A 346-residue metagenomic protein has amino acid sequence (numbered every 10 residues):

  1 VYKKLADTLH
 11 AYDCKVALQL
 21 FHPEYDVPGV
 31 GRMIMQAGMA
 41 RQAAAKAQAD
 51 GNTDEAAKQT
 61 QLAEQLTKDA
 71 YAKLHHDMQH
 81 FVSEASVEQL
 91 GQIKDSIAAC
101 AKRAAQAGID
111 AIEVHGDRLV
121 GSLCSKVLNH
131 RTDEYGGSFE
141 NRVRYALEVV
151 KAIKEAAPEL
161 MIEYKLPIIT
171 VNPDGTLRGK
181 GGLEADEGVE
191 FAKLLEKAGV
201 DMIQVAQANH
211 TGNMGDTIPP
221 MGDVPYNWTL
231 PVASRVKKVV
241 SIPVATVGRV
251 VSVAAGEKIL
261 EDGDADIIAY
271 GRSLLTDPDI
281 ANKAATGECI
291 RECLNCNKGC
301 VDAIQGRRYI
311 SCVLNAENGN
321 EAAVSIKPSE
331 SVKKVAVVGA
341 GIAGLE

Functional and structural regions predicted by a protein language model:
V1-V338, I342-E346: Flavin-dependent oxidoreductase catalytic cores
